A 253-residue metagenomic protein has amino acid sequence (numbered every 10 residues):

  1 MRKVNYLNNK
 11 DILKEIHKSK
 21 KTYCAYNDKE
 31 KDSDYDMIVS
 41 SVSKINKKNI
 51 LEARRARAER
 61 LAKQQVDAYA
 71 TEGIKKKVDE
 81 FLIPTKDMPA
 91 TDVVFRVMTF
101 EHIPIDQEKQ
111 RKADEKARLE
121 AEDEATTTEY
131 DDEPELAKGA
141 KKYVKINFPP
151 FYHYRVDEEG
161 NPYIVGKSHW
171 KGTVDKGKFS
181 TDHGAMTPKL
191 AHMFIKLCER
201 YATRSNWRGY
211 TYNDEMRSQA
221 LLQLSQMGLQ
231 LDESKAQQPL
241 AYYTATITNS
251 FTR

Functional and structural regions predicted by a protein language model:
M1-Y212: Extreme N-terminal regulatory/targeting segments of RNA polymerase sigma factors
R200, N249-R253: Arg/Lys-rich amphipathic alpha helix in sigma70-family domain 2
R204-N213, L224-T246: Short alpha-helix-to-loop micro-motif enriched in aromatics/charged/Gly
